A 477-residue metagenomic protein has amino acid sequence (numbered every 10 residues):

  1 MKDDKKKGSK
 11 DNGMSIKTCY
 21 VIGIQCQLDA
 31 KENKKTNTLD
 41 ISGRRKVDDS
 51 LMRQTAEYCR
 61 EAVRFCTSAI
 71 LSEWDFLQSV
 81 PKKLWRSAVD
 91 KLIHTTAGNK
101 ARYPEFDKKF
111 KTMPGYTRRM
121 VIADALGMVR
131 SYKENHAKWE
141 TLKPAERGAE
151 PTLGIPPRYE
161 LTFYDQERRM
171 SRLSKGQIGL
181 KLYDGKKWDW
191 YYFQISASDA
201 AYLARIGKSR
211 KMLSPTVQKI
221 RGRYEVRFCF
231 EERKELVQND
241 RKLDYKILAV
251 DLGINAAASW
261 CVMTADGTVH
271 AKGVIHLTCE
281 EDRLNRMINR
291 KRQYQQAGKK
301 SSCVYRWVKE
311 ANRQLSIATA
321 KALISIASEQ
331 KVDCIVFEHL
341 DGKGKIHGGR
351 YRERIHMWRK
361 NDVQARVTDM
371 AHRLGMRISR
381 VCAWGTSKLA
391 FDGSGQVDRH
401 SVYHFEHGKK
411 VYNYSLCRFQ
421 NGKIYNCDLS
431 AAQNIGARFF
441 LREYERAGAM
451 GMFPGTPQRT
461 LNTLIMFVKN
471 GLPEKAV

Functional and structural regions predicted by a protein language model:
M1-V477: Nucleic-acid substrate recognition interfaces
